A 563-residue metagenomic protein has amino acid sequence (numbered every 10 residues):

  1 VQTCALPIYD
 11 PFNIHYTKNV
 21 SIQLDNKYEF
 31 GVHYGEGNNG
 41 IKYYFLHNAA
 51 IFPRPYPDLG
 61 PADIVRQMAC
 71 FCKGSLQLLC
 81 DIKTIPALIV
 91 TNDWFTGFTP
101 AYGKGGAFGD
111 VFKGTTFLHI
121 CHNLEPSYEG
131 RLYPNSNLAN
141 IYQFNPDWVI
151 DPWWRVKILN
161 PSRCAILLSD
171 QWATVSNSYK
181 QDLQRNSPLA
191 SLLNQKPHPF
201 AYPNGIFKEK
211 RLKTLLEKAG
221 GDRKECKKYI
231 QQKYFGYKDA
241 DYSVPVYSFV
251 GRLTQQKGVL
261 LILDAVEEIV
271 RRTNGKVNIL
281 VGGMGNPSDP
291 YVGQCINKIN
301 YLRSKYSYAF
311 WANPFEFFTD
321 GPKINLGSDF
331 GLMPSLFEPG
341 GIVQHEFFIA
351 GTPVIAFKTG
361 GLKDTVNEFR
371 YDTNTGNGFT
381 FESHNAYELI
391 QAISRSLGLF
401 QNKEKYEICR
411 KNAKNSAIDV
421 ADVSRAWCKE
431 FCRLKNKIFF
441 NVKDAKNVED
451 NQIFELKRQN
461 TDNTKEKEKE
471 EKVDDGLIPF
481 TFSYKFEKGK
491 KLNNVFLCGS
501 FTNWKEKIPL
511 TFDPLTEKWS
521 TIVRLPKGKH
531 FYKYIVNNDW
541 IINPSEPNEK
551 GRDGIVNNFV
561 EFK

Functional and structural regions predicted by a protein language model:
V1, A5-D444, V448-E449, I453 (+1 more regions): Catalytic cores of nucleotide-sugar-dependent glycosyltransferases that transfer UDP/GDP/TDP-activated
G205, Y301, A386-L397, E468-D474 (+1 more regions): Compositionally biased, low-hydrophobicity segments enriched in charged and small polar residues
K437, L456-N460, K467-I478: Beta-rich accessory regions
A445, T461-T464: Threonine-centered tandem repeat motifs in low-complexity domains
E471-K529, N537-K563: Aromatic-rich carbohydrate-binding modules that target alpha-glucans
